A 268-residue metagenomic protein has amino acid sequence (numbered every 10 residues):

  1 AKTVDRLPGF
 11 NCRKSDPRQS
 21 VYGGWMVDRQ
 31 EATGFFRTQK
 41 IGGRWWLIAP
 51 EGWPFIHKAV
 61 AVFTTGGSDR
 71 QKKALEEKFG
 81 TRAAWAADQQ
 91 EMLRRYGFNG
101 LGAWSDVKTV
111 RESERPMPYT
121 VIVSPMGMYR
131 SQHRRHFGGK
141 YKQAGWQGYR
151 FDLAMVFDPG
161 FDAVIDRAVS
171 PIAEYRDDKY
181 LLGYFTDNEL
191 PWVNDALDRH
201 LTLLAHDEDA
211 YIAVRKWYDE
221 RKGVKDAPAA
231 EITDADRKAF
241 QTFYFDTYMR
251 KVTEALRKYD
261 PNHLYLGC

Functional and structural regions predicted by a protein language model:
A1-P116, T120-V123, M128-Y180, A230-F243: Active-site-adjacent substrate/metal-binding segments within catalytic domains of carbohydrate-active enzymes
P50, Q147-P159, A163, R167-V169 (+1 more regions): Polysaccharide-binding and catalytic clefts of secreted carbohydrate-active enzymes
